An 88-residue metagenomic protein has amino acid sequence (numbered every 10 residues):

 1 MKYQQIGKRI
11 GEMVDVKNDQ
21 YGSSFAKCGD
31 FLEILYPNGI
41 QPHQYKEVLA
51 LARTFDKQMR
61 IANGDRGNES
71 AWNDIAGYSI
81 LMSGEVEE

Functional and structural regions predicted by a protein language model:
M1-E88: Intrinsically disordered, low-complexity regulatory regions that flank transcription factor DNA-binding cores
